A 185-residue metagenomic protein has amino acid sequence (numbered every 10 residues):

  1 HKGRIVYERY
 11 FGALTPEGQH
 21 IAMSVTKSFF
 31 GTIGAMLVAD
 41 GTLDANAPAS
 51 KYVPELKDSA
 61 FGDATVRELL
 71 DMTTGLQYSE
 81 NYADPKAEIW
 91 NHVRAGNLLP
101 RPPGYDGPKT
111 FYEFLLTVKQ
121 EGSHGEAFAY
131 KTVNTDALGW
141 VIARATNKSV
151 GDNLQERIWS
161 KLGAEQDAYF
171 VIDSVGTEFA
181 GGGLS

Functional and structural regions predicted by a protein language model:
H1-A22: Short, conserved catalytic-motif segment at the N-terminal edge
G3, I21-N46, L69, L138-I142: Active-site SXXK
R4-R9, P48-K51, P85-S123, S149-D167: Short, charged, amphipathic alpha-helices and their helix-cap/turn boundaries
Y10-L14, K51, D136-A137: Acidic/histidine-rich, surface-exposed loop or edge segments in extracytoplasmic proteins
I21, A39-Y82, T117, V133 (+1 more regions): Active-site helix/loop module of the DD-peptidase/beta-lactamase fold, centered on the serine-lysine SxxK catalytic
P108-K109, A129-D136: A short mid-domain helix/strand-loop element embedded in enzyme catalytic domains that forms or borders the active-site
G122-Y130, E178-S185: Solvent-exposed loop and edge beta-strand segments that line ligand/cofactor-binding and catalytic clefts
